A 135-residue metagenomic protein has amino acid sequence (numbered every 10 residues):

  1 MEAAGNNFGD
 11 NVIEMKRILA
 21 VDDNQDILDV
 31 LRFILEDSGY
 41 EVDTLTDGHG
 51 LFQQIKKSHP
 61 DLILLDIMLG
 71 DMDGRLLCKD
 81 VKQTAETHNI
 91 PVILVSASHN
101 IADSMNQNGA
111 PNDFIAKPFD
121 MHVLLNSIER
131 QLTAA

Functional and structural regions predicted by a protein language model:
M1-R17, H122-A135: Non-catalytic signal-transmission and effector/linker regions of two-component phosphorelay proteins
Q25-D43: Two-component/phosphorelay signaling modules centered on CheY-like receiver
L28, G70, H88: The feature encodes the CheY-like receiver
R32, L76, S98-I115, H122 (+1 more regions): Alpha4 helix (beta4-alpha4-beta5 surface) of REC/receiver domains from two-component response regulators
T44-L62: Acidic, metal-coordinating helix/loop segments flanking the phosphotransfer/catalytic sites of two-component signaling
D47, D73-L77: Acidic catalytic/metal-coordinating carboxylates
D66: Active-site residues of response regulator receiver
